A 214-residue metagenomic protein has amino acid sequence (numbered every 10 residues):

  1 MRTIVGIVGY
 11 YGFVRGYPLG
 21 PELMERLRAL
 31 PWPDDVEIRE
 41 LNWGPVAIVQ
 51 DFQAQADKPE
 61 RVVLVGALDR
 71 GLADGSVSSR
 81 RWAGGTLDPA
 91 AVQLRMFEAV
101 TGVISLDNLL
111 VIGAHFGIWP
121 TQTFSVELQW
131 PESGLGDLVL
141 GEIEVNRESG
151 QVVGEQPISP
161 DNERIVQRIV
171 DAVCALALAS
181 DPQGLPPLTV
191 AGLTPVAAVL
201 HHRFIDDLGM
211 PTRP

Functional and structural regions predicted by a protein language model:
M1-W119, T123-W130, L138-E163, L178 (+2 more regions): N-terminal catalytic or cofactor-binding beta/alpha core of small enzyme domains
S133: Charged interaction segments
N162-C174: Short, amphipathic alpha-helical "lid/cap" segments that border enzyme active or binding sites
